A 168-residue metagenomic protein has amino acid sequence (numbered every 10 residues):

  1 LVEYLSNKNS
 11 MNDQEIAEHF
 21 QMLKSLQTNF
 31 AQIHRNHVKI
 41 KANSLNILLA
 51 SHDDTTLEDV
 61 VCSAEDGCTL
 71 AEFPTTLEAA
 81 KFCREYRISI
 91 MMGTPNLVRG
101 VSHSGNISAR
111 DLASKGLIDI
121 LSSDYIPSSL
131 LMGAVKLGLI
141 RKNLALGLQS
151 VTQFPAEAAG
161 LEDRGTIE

Functional and structural regions predicted by a protein language model:
L1, D54-T56, T76, P95-L97 (+1 more regions): Active-site beta-loop-alpha junctions enriched in small/polar residues
L1, L49-S51, L70-E72, I90-G93 (+1 more regions): Hydrophobic faces of well-ordered beta-strands that scaffold small-molecule active sites in alpha/beta enzyme cores
L1-D54, E65, D124: Metal-coordinating catalytic core of metallo-dependent amide/deamination hydrolases
N29-I33, A50-D53, A71-A80, R99-G105: A general structural motif
L57-A71: Acidic, glycine-rich loop-and-beta core segments that form the ion-binding/anion-interacting portion of active sites
E58-D59, E78-A79, I107-S108, T166: Short acidic active-site motifs
Y86-N96, G100-E168: His/Asp/Glu-enriched, well-ordered alpha-helical/loop segment that forms or immediately abuts the divalent-metal
